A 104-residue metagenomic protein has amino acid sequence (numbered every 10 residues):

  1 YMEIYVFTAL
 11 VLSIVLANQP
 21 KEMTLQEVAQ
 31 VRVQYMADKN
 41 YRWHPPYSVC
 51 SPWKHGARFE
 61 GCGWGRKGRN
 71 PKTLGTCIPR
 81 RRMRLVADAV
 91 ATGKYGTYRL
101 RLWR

Functional and structural regions predicted by a protein language model:
E3-R104: Functional surface patches built around histidine and acidic residues
